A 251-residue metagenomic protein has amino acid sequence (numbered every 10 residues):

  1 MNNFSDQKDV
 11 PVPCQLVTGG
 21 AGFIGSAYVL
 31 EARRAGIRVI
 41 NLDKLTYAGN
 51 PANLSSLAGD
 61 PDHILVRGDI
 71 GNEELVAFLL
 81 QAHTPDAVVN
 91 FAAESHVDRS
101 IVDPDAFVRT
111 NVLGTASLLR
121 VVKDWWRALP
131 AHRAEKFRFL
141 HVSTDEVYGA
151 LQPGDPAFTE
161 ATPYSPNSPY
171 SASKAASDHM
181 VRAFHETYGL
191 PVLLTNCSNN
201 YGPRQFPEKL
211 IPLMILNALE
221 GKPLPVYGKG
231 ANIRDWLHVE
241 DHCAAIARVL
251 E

Functional and structural regions predicted by a protein language model:
M1-N200, E240-C243, V249-L250: N-terminal Rossmann-like NAD(P)+-binding domain of SDR-like oxidoreductases, especially those catalyzing
E135, A172, K222-G228: Short, surface-exposed, charge-dense and proline/glycine-enriched linear segments
G154, P207-I215: A glycine/serine/threonine-rich, flexible loop-to-helix segment that serves as the NAD(P) cofactor-binding "lid"
N167, C197-E208, G228-E240: Glycine-rich "substrate-gating" loop/helix at the edge of Rossmann-like oxidoreductase active sites
E186, P212-L224, R234-E251: Alpha-helical substrate-binding/gating segment
